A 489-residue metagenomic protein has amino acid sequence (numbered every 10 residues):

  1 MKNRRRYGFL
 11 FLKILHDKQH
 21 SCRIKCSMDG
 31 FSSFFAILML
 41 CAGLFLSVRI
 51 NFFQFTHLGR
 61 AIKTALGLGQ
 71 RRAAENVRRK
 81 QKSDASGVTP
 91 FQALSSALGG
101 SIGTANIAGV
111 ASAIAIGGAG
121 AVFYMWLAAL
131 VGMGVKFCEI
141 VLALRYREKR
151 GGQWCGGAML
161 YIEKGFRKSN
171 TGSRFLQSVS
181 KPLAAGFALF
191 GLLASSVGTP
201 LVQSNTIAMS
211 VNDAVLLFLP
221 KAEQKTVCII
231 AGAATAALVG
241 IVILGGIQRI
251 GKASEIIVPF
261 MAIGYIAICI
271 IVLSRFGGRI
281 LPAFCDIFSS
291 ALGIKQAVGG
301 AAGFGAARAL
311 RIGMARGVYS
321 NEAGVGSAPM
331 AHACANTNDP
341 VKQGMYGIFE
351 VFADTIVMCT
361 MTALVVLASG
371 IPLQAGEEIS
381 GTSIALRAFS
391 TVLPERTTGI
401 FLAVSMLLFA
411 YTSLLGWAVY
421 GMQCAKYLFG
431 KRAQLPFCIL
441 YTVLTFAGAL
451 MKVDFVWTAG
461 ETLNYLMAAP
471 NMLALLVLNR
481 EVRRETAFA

Functional and structural regions predicted by a protein language model:
R6, L12-T104, I114-A121, G132 (+2 more regions): N-terminal alpha-helical transmembrane segments of multi-pass membrane transport and channel/translocase proteins
L38-I62, S204-V211, T226-T235, V239-F288 (+2 more regions): Membrane-interface loop-to-helix entry segments
L46-S47, A128-G152, E163-N205, N212-V242 (+2 more regions): Helix-loop-helix module between adjacent transmembrane segments
R49-Q54, A105-V110, V197-I207, F218 (+5 more regions): Transmembrane helix-loop junctions in multi-pass membrane proteins
F53-V88, G109-V122, G134-S178, P372-L393 (+3 more regions): Flexible loop linkers connecting adjacent transmembrane helices in multi-pass alpha-helical membrane transporters
E75-I114, R145, G151-G165, G186-L192 (+1 more regions): Alpha-helical membrane segments and immediately flanking helix-loop junctions that form or couple to the substrate/ion
G118-L127, G172-G186, T337-A353, K431-C438: Membrane-interface alpha-helices at helix entry/exit sites of multi-pass transporters
F137-Y146, G151, C269-I287, I294 (+4 more regions): Extracellular/periplasmic helix-exit of transmembrane alpha-helices
